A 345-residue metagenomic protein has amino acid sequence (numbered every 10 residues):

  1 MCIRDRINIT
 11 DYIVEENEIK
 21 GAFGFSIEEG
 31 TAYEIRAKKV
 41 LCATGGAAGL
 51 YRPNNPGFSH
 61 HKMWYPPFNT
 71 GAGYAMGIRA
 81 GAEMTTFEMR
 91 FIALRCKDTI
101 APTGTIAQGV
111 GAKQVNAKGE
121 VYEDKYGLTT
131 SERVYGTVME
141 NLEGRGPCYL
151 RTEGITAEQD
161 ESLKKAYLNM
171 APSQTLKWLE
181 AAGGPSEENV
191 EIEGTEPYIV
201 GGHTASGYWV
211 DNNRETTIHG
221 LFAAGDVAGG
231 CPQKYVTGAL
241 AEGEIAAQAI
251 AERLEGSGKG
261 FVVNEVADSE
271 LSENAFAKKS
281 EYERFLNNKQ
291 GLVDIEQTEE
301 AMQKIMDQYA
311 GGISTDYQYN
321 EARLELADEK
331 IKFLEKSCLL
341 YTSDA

Functional and structural regions predicted by a protein language model:
R4-E18, T86-Y235, Q303-S343: Mobile, glycine/GP-rich and aromatic-enriched active-site lid/loop segments adjacent to catalytic centers
F23-F25: Short beta-strand segments that buttress and anchor functional surface loops
E29-T31, I78-T85, E215-T216, A249-G258: Secondary-structure transition/capping motifs at alpha-helix termini and the adjoining loop/turn into the next element
G30-K39: Core beta-strand elements of the Rossmann-like FAD/NAD(P) dinucleotide-binding domain in flavoenzyme oxidoreductases
T31, G49-L50, G230: Short glycine-rich, flexible loops that bind phosphorylated cofactors or substrates
C42-A101, V236-A241, I245-A249: Glycine-rich loop(s) and the adjacent beta-strand/alpha-helix scaffold that form part
T217, G225, P232-L271: Catalytic phosphate/nucleotide-handling subdomain of diverse soluble enzymes
G256-L334: Long, amphipathic alpha-helical stalk/connector segments used for oligomerization, subunit docking, or mechanical
